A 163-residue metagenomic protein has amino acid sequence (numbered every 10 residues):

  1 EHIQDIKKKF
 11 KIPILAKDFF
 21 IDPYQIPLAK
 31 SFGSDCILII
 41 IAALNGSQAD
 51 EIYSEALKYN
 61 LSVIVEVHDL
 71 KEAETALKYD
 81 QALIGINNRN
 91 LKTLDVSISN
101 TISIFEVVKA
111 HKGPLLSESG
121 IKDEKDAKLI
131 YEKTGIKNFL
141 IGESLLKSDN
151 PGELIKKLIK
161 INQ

Functional and structural regions predicted by a protein language model:
E1-I64, E72-T75, T101-I104: N-terminal active-site wall of soluble small-molecule enzyme domains
K9-I12, S31-I37, L57-L61, K78-R89 (+3 more regions): Glycine-enriched alpha-helix->loop->beta-strand junction motifs that scaffold or abut catalytic
K17-D18, I41-A42, V65-E66, T93-L94 (+2 more regions): Glycine- and other small-residue-rich loops at beta-strand/loop junctions that grip anionic moieties
I21-G33, D69-D80, K112-S117, I121-I141 (+1 more regions): Catalytic cores of alpha/beta
L28-Q48, G85-L94, T134-L154: Glycine-rich phosphate-binding active-site loops on the catalytic face of alpha/beta enzymes
L77-F105: Glycine/Thr-rich beta-alpha phosphate-binding loop at enzyme active sites
I98-V108, L145-Q163: C-terminal helical cap(s) of enzyme catalytic domains, especially alpha/beta-barrels
